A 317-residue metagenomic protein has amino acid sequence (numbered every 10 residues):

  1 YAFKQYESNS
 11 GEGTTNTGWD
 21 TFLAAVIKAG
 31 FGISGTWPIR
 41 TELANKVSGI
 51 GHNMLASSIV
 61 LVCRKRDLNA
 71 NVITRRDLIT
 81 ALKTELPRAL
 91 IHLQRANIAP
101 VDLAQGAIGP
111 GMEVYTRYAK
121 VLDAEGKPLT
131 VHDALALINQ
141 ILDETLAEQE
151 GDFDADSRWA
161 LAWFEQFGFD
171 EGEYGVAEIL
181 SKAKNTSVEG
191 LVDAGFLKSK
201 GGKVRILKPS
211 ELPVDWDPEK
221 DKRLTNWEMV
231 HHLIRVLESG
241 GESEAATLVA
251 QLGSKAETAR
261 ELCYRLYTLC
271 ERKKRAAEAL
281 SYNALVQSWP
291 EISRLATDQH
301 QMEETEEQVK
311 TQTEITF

Functional and structural regions predicted by a protein language model:
Y1-S34: Conserved Class I SAM-dependent methyltransferase catalytic core
K4-S10, T36, R40-K46, L68-N71: Flexible loop/turn segments at secondary-structure boundaries
Q5-T17, G49-M54, A96, D217 (+2 more regions): Short, contiguous acidic/charged loop-to-helix segments that flank catalytic cores in large enzymes
F31, L68, T116: Residue-level marker of positions within ordered structural domains that often coincide with functionally constrained
I33, I59-C63, G111: Generic structural hydrophobic/aromatic packing signal, biased to beta-strands
K46-I98: Flexible, glycine-/basic-rich loop-and-beta segments that form/coincide with the SAM-dependent methyltransferase
H92-F317: C-terminal accessory/interaction regions of large nucleic acid-associated machines
